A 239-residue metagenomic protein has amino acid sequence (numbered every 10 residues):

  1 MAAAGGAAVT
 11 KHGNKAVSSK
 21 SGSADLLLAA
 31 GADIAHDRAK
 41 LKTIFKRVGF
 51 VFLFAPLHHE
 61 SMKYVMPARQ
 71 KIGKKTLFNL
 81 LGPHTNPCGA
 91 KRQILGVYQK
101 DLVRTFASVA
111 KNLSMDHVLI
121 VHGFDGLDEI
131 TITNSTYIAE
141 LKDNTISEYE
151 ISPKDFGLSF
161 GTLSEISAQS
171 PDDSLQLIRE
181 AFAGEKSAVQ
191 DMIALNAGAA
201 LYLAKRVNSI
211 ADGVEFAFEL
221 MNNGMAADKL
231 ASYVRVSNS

Functional and structural regions predicted by a protein language model:
M1-G13: Active-site cofactor/substrate anionic-group-binding motifs, chiefly glycine- and Lys/Arg-rich phosphate-binding loops
G6-A7, L28-A35, K40-S239: Glycine-rich anion-binding loops and their surrounding alpha/beta cores
H12-K15, V121: Glycine-rich phosphate/pyrophosphate-binding loops and their adjacent beta-strand/loop elements at enzyme active sites
A16-A32: Active-site-proximal loop->helix
